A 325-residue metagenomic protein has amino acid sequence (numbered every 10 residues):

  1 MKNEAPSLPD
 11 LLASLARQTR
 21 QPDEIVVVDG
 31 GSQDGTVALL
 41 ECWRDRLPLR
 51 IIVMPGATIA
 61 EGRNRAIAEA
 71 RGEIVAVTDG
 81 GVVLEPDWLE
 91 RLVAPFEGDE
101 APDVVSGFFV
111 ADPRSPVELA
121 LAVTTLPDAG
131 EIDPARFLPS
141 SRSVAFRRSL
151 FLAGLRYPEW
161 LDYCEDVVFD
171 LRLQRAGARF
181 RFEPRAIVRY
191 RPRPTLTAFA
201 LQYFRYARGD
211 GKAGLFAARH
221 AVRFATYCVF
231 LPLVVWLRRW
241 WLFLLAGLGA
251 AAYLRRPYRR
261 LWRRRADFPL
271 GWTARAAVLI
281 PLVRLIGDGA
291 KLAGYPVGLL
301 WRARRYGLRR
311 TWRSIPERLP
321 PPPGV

Functional and structural regions predicted by a protein language model:
A13-P22: Short, acidic, metal-binding catalytic loop of nucleotide-sugar glycosyltransferases
D29-A38, V82: A conserved acidic beta->alpha catalytic loop
M54-A70: Glycine-rich, basic loop-to-helix element that forms the pyrophosphate-binding segment of sugar-nucleotide handling
V75: Short aromatic/hydrophobic "clamp" motif used to bind/position activated sugar donors
D87-E118: Conserved donor NDP-sugar-binding/catalytic core segment of glycosyltransferases
A111-P113, P127-F146, L161-D162, V168 (+2 more regions): A recurrent flexible, glycine/aromatic-enriched loop bordering the glycosyltransferase active site that acts as
P158-A217: Catalytic donor/gating beta->alpha subdomain of glycosyltransferases that bind UDP-sugars
C228-R302: Membrane-embedded multi-pass helical conduit in multi-pass membrane proteins, especially envelope-biosynthetic
